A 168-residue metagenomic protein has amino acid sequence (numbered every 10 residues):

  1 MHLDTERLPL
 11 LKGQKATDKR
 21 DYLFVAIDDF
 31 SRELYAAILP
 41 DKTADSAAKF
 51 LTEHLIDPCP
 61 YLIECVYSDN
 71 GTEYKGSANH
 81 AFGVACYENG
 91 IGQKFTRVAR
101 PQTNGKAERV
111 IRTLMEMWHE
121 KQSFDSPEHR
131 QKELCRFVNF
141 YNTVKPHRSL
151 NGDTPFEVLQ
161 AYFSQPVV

Functional and structural regions predicted by a protein language model:
M1-I27, E33, K49, Y61: Mobile-element integrase/transposase regions, centering on the N-terminal DNA-binding/Zn-coordinating module
T5, D29, D41, N70: Residues immediately flanking
K19-R20, A36-Y61, C65: Active-site beta-loop-alpha junctions of metal-dependent nucleic acid enzymes, especially the RNase H-like/DDE
E33-A37, K94-T96, E120: Short small-residue beta-strand/loop micro-motif enriched in glycine and branched aliphatics
K42, Y61-S77, N151-F156: Acidic/histidine-rich, metal-coordinating catalytic segments
S68-N70, Y74, H80-C86, Q93-E116 (+2 more regions): RNase H-like two-metal-ion nuclease catalytic core shared by retroviral integrases and related mobile-element nucleases
N89-I91, T113-V168: C-terminal domain-tail junction helix/linker
